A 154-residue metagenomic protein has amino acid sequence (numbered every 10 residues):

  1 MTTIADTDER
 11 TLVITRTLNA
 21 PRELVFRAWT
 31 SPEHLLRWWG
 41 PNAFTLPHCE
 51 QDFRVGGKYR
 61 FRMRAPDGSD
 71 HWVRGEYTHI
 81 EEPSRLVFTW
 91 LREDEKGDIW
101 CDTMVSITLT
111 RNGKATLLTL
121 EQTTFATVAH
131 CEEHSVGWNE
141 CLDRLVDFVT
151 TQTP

Functional and structural regions predicted by a protein language model:
M1-T45: Hydrophobic ligand-binding cavity/cleft-lining segments
D6-R10, F53, D67-H71, G97-C101 (+1 more regions): A generic structural micro-feature
V13-N19, D52, R62, E76 (+1 more regions): Generic structural detector for well-ordered beta-strands
R22-E23, F53-R54, T78-R85, T108-L117: A short, structured loop/turn motif at beta-sheet edges
V25-F26, L35, Y59-F61, Y77 (+4 more regions): Hydrophobic pocket/interface hotspot
P47-L91: Glycine-rich portal/gate segments that line the openings of hydrophobic small-molecule binding cavities
H48, F148-P154: Short, highly charged C-terminal tails/helix-capping segments
V87-N139: Beta-strand/loop substructures that line and gate deep hydrophobic ligand-binding cavities in soluble
